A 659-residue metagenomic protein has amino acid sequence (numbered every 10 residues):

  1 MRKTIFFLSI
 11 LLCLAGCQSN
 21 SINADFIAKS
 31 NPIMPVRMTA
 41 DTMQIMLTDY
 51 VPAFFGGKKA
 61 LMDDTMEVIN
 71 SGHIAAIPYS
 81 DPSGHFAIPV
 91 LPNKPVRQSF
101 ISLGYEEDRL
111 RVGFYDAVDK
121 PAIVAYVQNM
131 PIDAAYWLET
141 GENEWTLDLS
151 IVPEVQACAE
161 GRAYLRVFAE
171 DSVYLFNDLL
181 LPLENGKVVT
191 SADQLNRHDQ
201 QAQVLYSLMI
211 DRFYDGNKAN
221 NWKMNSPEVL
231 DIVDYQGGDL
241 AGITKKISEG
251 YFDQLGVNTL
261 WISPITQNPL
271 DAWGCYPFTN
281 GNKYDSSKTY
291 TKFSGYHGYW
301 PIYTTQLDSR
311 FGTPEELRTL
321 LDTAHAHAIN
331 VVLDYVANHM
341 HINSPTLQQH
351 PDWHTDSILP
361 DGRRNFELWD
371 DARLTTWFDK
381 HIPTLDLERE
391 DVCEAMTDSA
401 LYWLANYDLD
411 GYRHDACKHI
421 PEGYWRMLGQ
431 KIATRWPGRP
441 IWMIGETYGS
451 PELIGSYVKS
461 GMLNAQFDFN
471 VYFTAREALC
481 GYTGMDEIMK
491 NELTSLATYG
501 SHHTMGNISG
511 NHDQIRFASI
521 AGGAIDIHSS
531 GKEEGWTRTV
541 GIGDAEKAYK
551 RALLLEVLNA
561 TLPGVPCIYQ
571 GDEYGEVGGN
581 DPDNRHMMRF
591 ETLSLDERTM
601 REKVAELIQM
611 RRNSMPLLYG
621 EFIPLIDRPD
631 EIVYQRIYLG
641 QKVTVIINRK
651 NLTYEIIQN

Functional and structural regions predicted by a protein language model:
L14-G16: C-terminal motif of bacterial Sec signal peptides marking the signal peptidase cleavage site
Q18-V118, V204-I210: Insoluble glucan recognition modules
T42, Y50, T65, P82 (+8 more regions): Coil residues (strongly favoring Ser/Thr
K58-V68, T140-I151: Aromatic sugar-binding surface patches on proteins that engage polysaccharides or sugar-phosphate polymers
E142-H198: Extended acidic/polar, glycine-enriched regions that form or flank non-catalytic beta-rich accessory modules
D199, Q203, D211-Y407, M427-P437 (+1 more regions): Substrate-binding/active-site clefts of carbohydrate-active enzymes
G216-Y235, L496-I657: Loop/helix patches that line or flank the sugar-binding groove of alpha-linked glycan CAZymes
I329, S399-L401, A405-I508, L558 (+5 more regions): Active-site-proximal helices and loops of the catalytic beta/alpha 8
